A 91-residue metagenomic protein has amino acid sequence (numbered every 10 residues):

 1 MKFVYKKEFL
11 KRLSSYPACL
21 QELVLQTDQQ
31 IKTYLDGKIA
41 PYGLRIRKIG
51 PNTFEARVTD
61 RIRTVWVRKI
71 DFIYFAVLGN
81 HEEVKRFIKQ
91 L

Functional and structural regions predicted by a protein language model:
K2-S15, E22, A56-L91: Enriched for short, Lys/Arg-rich terminal
R12, Q26-Q30: A ubiquitous structural signal for well-ordered alpha-helices
S15-A18, T33: Secondary-structure boundary motif
Q30-R57: A short, surface-exposed loop/turn module that caps and links secondary-structure elements
